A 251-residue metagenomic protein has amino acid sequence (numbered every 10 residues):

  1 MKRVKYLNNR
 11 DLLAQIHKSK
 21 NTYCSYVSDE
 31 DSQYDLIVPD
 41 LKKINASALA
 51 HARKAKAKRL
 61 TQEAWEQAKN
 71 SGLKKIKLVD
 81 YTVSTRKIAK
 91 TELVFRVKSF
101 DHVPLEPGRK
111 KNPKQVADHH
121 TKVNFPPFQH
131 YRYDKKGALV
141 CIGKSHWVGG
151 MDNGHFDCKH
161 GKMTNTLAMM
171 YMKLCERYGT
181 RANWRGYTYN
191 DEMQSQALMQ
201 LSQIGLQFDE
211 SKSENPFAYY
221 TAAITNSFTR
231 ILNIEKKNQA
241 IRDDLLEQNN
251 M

Functional and structural regions predicted by a protein language model:
M1-Y189: Extreme N-terminal regulatory/targeting segments of RNA polymerase sigma factors
R181-N190, L201-A223, I231-K236: Short alpha-helix-to-loop micro-motif enriched in aromatics/charged/Gly
Y189, M193-Q196, L245: Long, charged, glycine-rich C-terminal linkers/tails
I234-M251: Short, basic/polar amphipathic helix motif occurring as a linker/hinge flanking DNA-binding modules in transcription
